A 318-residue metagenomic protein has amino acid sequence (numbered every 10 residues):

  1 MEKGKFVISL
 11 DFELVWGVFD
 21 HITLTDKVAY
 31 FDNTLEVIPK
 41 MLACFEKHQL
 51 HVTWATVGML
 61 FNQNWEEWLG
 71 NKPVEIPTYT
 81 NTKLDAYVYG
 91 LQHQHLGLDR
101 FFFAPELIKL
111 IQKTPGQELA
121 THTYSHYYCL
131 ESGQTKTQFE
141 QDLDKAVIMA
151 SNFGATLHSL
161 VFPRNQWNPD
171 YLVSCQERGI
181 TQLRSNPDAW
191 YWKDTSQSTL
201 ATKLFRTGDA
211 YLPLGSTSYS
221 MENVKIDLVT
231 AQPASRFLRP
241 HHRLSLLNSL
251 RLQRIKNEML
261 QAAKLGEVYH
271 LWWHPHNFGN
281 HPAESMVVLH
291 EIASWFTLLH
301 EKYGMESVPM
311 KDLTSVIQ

Functional and structural regions predicted by a protein language model:
M1-S159, R164-T230, N248-H270, G279-Q318: Catalytic alpha-helical scaffold of carbohydrate-active enzymes acting on polysaccharides/glycoconjugates
L228-S245, H274-H276: Active-site clefts of carbohydrate-active enzymes
